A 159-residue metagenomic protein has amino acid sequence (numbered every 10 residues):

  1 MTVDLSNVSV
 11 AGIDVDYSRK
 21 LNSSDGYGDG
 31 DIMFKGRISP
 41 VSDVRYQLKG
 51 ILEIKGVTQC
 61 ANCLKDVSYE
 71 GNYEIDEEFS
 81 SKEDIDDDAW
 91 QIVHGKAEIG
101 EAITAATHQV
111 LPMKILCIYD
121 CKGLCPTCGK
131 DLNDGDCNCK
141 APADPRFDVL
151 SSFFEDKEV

Functional and structural regions predicted by a protein language model:
M1-V159: Structured interface patches
